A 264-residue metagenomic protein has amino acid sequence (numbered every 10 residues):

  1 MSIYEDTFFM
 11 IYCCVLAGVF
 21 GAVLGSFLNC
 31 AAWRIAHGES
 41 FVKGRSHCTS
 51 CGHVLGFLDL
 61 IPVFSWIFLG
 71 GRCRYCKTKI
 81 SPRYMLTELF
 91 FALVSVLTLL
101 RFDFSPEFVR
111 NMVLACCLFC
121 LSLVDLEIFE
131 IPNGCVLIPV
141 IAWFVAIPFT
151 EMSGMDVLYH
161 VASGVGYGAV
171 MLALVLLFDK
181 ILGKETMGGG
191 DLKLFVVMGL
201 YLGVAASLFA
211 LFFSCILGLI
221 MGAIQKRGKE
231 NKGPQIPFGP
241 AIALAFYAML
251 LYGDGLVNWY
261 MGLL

Functional and structural regions predicted by a protein language model:
M1-I11, W259-L264: Short, strongly hydrophobic alpha-helical membrane anchors
A17, F108, V113-L217, W259-L264: Functional transmembrane core segments of multi-pass inner-membrane proteins
L28, A32, V94, T98 (+8 more regions): Alpha-helical membrane-inserting segments
L28-R83: Membrane-proximal soluble regions of multi-pass membrane proteins
N29-R34, G70-T78, L118-E130, A173-E185 (+1 more regions): C-terminal ends of transmembrane helices
P82-T87, N133: Select subsegments of transmembrane alpha-helices in polytopic membrane proteins, especially boundary-proximal
L100-R110: Transmembrane helix-loop-helix
G189-G190, K226-A248: Interfacial loop-to-transmembrane junctions
